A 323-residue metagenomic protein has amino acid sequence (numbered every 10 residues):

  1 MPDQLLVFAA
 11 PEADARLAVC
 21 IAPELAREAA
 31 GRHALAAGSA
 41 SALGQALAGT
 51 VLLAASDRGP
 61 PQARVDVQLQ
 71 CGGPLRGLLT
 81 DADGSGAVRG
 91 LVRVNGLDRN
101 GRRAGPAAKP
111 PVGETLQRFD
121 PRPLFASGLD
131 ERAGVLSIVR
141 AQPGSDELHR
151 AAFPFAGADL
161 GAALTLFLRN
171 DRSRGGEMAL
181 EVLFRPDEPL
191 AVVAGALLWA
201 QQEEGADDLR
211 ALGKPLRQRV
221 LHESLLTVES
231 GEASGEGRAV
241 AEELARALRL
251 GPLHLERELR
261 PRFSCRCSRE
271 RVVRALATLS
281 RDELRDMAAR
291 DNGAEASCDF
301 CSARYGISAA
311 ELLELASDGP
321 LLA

Functional and structural regions predicted by a protein language model:
M1-R257: Interaction interfaces in information-processing and related assembly proteins
G213-A323: Cys/His-clustered metal-coordination modules, chiefly Zn-binding fingers
